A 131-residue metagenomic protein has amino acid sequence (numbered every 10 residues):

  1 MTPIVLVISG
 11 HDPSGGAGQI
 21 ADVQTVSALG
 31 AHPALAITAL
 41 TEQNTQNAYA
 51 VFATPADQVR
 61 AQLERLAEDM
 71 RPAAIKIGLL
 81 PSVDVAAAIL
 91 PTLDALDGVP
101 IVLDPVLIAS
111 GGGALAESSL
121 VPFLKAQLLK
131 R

Functional and structural regions predicted by a protein language model:
M1-A74: Small-residue (G/A/S/T)-rich helix-start motifs and N-terminal tracts that mark the onset
A74-I77, P81-R131: Conserved beta-alpha-beta core of the PfkB/ribokinase-like small-molecule kinase fold
